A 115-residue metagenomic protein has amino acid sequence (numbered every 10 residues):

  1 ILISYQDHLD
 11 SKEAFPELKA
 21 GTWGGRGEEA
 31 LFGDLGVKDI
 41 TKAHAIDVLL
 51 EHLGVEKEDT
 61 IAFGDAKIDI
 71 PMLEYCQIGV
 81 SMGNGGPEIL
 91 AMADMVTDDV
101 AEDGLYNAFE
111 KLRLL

Functional and structural regions predicted by a protein language model:
I1-I61, M72: Conserved acidic, metal-coordinating active-site core of Asp-based, Mg2+-dependent phosphoryl-transfer enzymes
L9-K12, L90, Y106: Generic detector of well-ordered alpha-helical segments enriched in charged/polar residues, highlighting helical
F15-L18, V96, L112: Alpha-helix boundary/capping residues
E17-G21, G79, L115: A general structural signal for well-ordered secondary-structure junctions
I46, E56-V100: Acidic, Mg2+-coordinating phosphoryl-transfer loop and its flanking beta/alpha structural elements, shared across
L50, A93, F109: Short, flexible helix/strand-to-coil boundary loops that buttress conserved ligand/catalytic motifs in alpha/beta
P87, D98-L115: Glycine-rich phosphate-binding/hydrolytic loop that grips phosphoryl groups
